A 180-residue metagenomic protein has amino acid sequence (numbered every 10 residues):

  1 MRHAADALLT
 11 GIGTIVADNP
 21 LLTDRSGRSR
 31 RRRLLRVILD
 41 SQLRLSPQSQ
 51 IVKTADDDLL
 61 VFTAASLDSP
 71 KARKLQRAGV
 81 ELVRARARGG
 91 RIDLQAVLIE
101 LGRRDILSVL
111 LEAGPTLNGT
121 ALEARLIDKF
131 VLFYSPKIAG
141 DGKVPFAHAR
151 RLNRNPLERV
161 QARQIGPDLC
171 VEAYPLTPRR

Functional and structural regions predicted by a protein language model:
M1-R180: Enzymes that bind and transform nitrogen-containing heteroaromatic metabolites
